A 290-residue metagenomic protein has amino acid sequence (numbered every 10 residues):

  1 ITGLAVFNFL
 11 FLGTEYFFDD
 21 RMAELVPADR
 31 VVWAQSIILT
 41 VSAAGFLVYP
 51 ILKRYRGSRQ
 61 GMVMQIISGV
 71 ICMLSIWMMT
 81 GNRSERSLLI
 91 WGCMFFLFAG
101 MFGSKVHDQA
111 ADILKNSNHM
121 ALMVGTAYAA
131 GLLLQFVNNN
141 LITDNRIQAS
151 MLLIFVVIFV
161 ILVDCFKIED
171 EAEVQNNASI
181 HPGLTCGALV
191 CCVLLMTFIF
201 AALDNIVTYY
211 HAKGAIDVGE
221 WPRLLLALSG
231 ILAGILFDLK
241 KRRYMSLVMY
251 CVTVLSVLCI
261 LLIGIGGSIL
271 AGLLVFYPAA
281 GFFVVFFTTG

Functional and structural regions predicted by a protein language model:
I1-V32, I180-I206, P278: Pair of pore-lining "gating" transmembrane helices in MFS-fold secondary transporters
L4, L88-G100, V193, T197 (+1 more regions): Helical-face signature of the major facilitator-like transporter fold
G45-G61, S229-S246: Helix-to-loop junctions at the C-terminal end of transmembrane segments in multipass secondary transporters
Q60-W77, S246-L261: Structural signature of the two symmetry-related core transmembrane helices
A99-L114, F282-T289: Intracellular juxtamembrane helix-capping segments at the cytosolic ends of symmetry-related transmembrane helices
G103, K115-N139, G290: Glycine-rich segments within core transmembrane alpha-helices of 12-TM secondary carriers
R146-F166: Symmetry-related core transmembrane helices of the 12-TM Major Facilitator Superfamily/SLC fold
Y244-V285: C-terminal transmembrane helical hairpin of 12-TM major facilitator-type secondary transporters
